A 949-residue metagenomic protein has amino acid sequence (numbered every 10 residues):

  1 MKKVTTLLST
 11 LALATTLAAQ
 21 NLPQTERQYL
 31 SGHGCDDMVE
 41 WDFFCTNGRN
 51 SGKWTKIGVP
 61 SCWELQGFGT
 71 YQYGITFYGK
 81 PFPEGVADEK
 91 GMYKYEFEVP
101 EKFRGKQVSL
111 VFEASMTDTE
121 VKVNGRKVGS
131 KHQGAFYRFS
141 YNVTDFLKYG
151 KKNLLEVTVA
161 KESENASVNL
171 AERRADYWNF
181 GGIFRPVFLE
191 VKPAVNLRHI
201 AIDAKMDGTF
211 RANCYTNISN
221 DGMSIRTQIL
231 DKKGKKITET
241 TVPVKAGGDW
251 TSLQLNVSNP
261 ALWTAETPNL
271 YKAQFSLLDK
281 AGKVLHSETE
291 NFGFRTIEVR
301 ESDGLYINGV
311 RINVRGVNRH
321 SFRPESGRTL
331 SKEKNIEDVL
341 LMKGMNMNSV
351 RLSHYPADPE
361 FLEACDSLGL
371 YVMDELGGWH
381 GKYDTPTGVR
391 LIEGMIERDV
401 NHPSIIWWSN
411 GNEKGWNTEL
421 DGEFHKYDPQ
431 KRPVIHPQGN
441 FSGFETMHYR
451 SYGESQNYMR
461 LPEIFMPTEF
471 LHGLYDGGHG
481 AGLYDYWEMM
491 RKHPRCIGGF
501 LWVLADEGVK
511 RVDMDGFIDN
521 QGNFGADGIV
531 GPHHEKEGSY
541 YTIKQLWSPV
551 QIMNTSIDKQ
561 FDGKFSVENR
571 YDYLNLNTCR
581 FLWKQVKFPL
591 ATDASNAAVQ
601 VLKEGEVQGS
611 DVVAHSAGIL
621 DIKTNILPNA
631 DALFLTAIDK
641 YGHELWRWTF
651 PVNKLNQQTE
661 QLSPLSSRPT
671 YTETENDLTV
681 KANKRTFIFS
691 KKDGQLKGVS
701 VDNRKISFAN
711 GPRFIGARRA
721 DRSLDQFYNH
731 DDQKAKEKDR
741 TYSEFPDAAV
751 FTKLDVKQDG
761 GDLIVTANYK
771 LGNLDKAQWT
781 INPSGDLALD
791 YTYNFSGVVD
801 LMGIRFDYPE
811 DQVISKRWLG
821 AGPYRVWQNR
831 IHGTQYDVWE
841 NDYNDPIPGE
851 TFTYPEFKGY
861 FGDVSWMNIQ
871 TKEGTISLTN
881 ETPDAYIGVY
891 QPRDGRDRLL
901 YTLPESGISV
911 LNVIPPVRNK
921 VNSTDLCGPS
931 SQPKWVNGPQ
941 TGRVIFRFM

Functional and structural regions predicted by a protein language model:
Q20-V111, S163-D176, F180-I183, H534-E535 (+2 more regions): Extended carbohydrate-recognition surfaces in non-catalytic/accessory domains of CAZymes and lectin-like proteins
L22-P23, F44-G48, D88-L197, S219-D221 (+4 more regions): Accessory beta-strand-rich segments of carbohydrate-active enzymes
T25, C62-L65, T70, I75-P81 (+11 more regions): An acidic-aromatic loop/edge-strand motif
H33-K53, I57-V59, W63-Q66, D88 (+6 more regions): Substrate-binding clefts and catalytic carboxylate motifs of secreted carbohydrate-active enzymes
Q66-V123, G129-H132, E190-D203, T209-N213 (+7 more regions): Active-site-adjacent substrate/metal-binding segments within catalytic domains of carbohydrate-active enzymes
A114, K161, T264, I626-N629 (+1 more regions): Beta-strand/loop-rich accessory regions of lumenal/periplasmic or secreted enzymes, predominantly carbohydrate-active
V121-V123, T209-V244, T251, A273-F275 (+3 more regions): Beta-strand-rich binding/interaction modules
R211, V339-M342, S349-G538, T542 (+1 more regions): Substrate-binding/catalytic cleft of secreted carbohydrate-active enzymes, primarily glycoside hydrolases
